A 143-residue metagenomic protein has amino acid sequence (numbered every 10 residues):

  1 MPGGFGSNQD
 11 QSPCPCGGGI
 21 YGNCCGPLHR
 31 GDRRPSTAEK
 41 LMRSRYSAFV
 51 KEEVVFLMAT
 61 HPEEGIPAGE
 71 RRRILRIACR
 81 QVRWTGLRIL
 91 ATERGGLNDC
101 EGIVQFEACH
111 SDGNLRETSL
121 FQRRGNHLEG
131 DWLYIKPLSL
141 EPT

Functional and structural regions predicted by a protein language model:
M1-N8, G96, L120: Intrinsically disordered, low-complexity linkers and tails
G4, Q9-G19: Short Cys/His-rich zinc-binding micro-motifs
N23-C25: Cysteine-centered loop/knuckle micro-motif
P27-P35: Short Cys/His-rich micro-motifs in 6-15 aa windows
S36-V50: Short, aromatic-enriched amphipathic alpha-helices that serve as compact interaction elements
A59-I89: Short solvent-exposed beta->alpha transition segments
I77-N114: Surface-exposed, charged secondary-structure patches
N114-T143: Short beta-strand edge/turn micro-motifs at domain boundaries
